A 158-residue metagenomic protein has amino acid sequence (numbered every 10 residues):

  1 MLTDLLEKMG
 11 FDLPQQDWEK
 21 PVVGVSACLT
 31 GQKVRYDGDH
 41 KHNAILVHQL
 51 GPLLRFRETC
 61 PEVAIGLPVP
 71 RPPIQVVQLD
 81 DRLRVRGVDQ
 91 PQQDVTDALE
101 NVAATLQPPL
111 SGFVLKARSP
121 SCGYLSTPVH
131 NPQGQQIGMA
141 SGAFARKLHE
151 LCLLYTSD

Functional and structural regions predicted by a protein language model:
P21-L29: Short, hydrophobic/glycine-enriched beta-strand segments
S26-A27, C60, F113-R118: Short beta-strand segments
G31-G38: Short N-terminal binding/cap micro-motifs at the start of the first secondary-structure element
D39-F56: Short catalytic helix/loop segments, enriched in acidic residues and glycine and frequently bearing histidine
V47, C60-D81: Short, surface-exposed acidic-centric catalytic microdomains
P91-Q107: Glycine-rich anion/phosphate-binding loops
R118-A145: Short Gly/Thr/Asp-enriched flexible loops that form oxyanion-binding sites at enzyme active sites
Y155-D158: Conserved small/polar residues in nucleotide/adenosyl-binding loops
